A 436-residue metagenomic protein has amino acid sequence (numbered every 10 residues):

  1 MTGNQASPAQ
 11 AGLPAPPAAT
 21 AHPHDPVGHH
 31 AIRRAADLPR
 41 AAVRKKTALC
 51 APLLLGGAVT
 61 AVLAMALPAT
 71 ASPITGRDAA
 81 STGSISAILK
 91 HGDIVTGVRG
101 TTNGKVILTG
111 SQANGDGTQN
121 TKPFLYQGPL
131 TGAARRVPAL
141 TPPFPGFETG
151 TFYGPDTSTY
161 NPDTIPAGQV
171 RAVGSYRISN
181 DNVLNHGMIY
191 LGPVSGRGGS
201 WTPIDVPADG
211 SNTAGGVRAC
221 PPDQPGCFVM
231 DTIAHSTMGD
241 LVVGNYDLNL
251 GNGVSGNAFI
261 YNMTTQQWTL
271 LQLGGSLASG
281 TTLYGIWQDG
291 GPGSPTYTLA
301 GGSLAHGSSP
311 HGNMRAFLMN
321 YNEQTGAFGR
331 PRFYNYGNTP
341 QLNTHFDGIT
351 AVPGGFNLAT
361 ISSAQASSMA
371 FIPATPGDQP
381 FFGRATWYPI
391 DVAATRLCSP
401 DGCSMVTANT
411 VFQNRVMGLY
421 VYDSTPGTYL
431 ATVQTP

Functional and structural regions predicted by a protein language model:
M1-K45: N-terminal secretory signal peptides that target proteins for export/translocation
P8, P17, A51-P52, P73 (+1 more regions): Compositionally biased regions
H24, H29, R40, G56-V59 (+3 more regions): Low-complexity, intrinsically disordered short peptide segments enriched in small/polar/basic residues
R44-P52: N-terminal Sec-pathway targeting helices
P52-A64: Bacterial N-terminal signal peptides
A64-P73: Boundary at the C-terminal end of the N-terminal hydrophobic targeting segment
S72-P436: Residue-level hotspots at or immediately adjacent to binding/recognition sites across diverse folds
